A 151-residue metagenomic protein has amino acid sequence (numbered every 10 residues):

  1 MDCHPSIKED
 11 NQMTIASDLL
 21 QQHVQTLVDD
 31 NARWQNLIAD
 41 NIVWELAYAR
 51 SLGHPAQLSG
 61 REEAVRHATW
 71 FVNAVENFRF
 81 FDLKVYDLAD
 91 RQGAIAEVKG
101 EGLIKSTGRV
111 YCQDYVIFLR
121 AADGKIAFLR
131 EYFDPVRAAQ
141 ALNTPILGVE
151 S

Functional and structural regions predicted by a protein language model:
D2-Q12, N73-S151: A beta-strand edge to alpha-helix "cap/lid" segment located at domain peripheries
E9-Q12, A16, G60: Residue-level preference for long, well-ordered alpha-helices that form the structural scaffold of enzyme catalytic
T14-V43: Short acidic-aromatic low-complexity motifs
L19, D30, A64-H67, A96: C-terminal ligand-sensing/allosteric alpha-helical core of TetR-family HTH transcriptional regulators
D40-V85: A solvent-exposed, acidic/Ser-Thr-rich amphipathic alpha-helical stretch
